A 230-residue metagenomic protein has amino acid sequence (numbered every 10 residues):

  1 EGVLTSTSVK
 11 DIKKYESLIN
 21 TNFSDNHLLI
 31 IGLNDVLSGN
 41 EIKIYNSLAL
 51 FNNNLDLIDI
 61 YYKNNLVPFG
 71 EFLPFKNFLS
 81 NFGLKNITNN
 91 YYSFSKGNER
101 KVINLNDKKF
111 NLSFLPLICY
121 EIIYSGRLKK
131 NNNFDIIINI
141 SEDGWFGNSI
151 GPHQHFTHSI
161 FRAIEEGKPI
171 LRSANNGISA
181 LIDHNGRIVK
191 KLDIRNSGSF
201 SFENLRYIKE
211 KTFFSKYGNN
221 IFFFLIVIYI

Functional and structural regions predicted by a protein language model:
E1-I230: Enzyme catalytic cores with a strong preference for nitrogen-chemistry domains
